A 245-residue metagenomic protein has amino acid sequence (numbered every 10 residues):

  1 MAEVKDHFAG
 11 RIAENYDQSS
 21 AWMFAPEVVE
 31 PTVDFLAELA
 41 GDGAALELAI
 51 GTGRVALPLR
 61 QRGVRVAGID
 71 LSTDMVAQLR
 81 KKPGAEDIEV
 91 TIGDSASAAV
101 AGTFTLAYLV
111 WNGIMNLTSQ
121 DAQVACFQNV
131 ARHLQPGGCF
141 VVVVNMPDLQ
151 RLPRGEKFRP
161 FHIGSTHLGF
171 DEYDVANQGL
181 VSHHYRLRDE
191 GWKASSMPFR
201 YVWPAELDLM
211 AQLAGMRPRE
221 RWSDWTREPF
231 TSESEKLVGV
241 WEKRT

Functional and structural regions predicted by a protein language model:
M1-G41: Conserved class I S-adenosyl-L-methionine
D42-G51: Conserved class I S-adenosyl-L-methionine
T52-A98: Class I SAM-dependent methyltransferase SAM/SAH-binding core
A99-L106: A short acidic, Gly/Pro-enriched loop at the edge of an enzyme's catalytic core that lines a small-molecule cofactor
Y108-V110: A conserved beta-strand element that flanks and buttresses the S-adenosyl-L-methionine
V124-P136: A short glycine-rich, Lys/Arg-flanked "PGG" loop and its adjoining helix->strand segment in the class I
V141-M210: SAM-dependent methyltransferase
E206-T245: C-terminal lobe and adjacent flexible extensions of AdoMet/dcAdoMet transferase-like proteins
